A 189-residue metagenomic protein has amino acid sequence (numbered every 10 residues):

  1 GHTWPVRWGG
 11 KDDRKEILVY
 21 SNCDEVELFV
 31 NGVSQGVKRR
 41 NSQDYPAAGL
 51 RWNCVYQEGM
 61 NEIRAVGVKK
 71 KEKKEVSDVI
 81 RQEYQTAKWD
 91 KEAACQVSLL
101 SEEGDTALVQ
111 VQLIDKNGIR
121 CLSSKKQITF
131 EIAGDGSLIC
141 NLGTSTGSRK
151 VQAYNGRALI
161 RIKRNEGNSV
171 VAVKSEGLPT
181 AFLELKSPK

Functional and structural regions predicted by a protein language model:
G1-G104, K116-C121: Substrate-binding clefts and catalytic carboxylate motifs of secreted carbohydrate-active enzymes
K15, C23-V26, V109, S124-I128 (+2 more regions): Short beta-strand/loop motifs in extracellular/secreted proteins, especially within beta-sandwich accessory domains
V33-Q35, S124-S137, S148, L183-E184: Short, well-ordered beta-strand segments
K38-R40, D90-E92, F130-S145: Short aromatic-acidic-glycine turn motif
K38-Y45, G143-N155: Short, acidic Ser/Thr/Gly-rich low-complexity loop/linker segments typical of extracellular and cell-surface proteins
L50-E58, R149-E166: Short, hydrophobic beta-strand segments
M60-R64, L108, N168-V170: Short, conserved beta-strand segments of beta-strand-rich sandwich/propeller modules, principally
G67, L113, V173-S175: Conserved structural position at the C-terminal beta-strand of extracellular beta-sandwich adhesion modules
